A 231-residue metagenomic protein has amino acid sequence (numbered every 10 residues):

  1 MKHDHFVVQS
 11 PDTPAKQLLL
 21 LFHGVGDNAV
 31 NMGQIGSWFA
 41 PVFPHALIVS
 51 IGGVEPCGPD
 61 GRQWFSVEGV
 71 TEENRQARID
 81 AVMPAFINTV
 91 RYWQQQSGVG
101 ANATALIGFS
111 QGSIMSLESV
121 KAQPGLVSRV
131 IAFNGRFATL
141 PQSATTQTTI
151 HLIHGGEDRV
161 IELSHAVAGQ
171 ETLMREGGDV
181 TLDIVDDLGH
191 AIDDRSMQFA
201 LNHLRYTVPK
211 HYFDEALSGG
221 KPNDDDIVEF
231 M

Functional and structural regions predicted by a protein language model:
K2-V99, A103: Serine-hydrolase catalytic machinery in alpha/beta-hydrolase-like enzymes
Q17, T148-T149: Alpha/beta-hydrolase fold active-site loops
V30, R159-H165: Conserved alpha/beta-hydrolase "acid-adjacent" motif
Q34, E118-A122: Active-site signature of alpha/beta-hydrolase-fold catalytic machinery across serine- and Asp/Cys-nucleophile hydrolases
I107-G112, S116: Gly/Ala-rich beta-loop-alpha elbow adjacent to hydrolase catalytic centers
G125-F137: A conserved short beta-strand
H151-H154, D158: Short beta-strand/loop motif that positions the catalytic acidic residue of the alpha/beta-hydrolase fold
V167-M231: C-terminal catalytic histidine-bearing segment of alpha/beta-hydrolase fold enzymes
